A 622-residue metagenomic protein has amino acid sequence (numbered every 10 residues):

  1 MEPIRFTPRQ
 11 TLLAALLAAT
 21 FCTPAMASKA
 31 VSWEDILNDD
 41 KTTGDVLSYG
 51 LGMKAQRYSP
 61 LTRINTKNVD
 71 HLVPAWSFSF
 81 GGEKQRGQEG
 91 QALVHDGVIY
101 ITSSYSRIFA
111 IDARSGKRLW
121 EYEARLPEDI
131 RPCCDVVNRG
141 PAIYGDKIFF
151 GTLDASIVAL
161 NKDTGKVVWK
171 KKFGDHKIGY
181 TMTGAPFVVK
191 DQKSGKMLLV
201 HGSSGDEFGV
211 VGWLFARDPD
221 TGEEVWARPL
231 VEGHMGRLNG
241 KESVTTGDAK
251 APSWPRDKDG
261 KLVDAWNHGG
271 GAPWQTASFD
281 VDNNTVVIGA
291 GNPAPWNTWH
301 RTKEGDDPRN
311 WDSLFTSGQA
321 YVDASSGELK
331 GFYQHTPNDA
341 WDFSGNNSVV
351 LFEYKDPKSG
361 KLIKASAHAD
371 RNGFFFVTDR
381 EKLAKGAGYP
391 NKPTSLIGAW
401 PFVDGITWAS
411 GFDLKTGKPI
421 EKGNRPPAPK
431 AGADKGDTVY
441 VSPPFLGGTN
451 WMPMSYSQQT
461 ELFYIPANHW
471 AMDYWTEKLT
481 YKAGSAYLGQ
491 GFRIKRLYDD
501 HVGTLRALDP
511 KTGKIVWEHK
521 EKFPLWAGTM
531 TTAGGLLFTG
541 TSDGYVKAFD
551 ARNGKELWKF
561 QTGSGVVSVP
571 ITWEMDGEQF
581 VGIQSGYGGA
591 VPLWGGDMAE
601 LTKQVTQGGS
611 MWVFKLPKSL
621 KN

Functional and structural regions predicted by a protein language model:
K29-P74, V244, G423-K430, I494-K495 (+1 more regions): Blade/loop signatures of beta-propeller domains
V46-G50, Q85-R107, P132-S156, T181-E207 (+9 more regions): Repeat-blade elements of multi-bladed beta-propeller folds
A55-G174, T532: N-terminal cofactor/phosphate-binding cores enriched in small/glycine residues, especially glycine-rich loops such as
F78-L93, E121-A142, K170-V188, F208 (+11 more regions): Extracytoplasmic beta-rich repeat domains
L160-N161, G165, G212-E224, D306-S326 (+3 more regions): Beta-propeller blade signature
G184-G222, A340-T416, P429-V441, L446-N450 (+2 more regions): Repeat-solenoid scaffold signature
A467-H469, L497-K555: Loop/turn-rich, solvent-exposed surfaces of beta-rich toroidal or solenoidal domains
I571-N622: Blade-level signature of beta-propeller repeat domains, shared across WD40, Kelch, NHL, RCC1 and BNR/Asp-box propellers
